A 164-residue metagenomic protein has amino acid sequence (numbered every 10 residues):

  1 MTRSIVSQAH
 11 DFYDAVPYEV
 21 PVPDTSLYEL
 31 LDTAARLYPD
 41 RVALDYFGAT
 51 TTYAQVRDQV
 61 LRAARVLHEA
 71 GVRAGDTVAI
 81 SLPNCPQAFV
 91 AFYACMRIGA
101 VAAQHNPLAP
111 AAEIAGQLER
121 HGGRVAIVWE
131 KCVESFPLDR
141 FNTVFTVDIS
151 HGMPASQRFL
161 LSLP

Functional and structural regions predicted by a protein language model:
M1-D24: Flexible, non-catalytic linker and terminal segments flanking ANL/adenylate-forming cores
T2-Q8, P86-F89, N106-A109: A broad, low-specificity signal for short, low-complexity segments enriched in glycine/proline and polar/charged
R3-I5, L30, M96: Long, low-complexity, intrinsically disordered N-terminal extensions of eukaryotic proteins, enriched
Q8, L30, A155-F159: Exposed alpha-helical structural elements
V22-P23, D32, D40-C85, F89-Y93 (+1 more regions): Conserved AMP-binding/adenylate-forming core of the ANL superfamily
L27: Conserved donor sugar-nucleotide recognition element shared by glycan-biosynthetic enzymes
E69-A70, R97-P164: Structural core segment of the AMP-binding/adenylate-forming
